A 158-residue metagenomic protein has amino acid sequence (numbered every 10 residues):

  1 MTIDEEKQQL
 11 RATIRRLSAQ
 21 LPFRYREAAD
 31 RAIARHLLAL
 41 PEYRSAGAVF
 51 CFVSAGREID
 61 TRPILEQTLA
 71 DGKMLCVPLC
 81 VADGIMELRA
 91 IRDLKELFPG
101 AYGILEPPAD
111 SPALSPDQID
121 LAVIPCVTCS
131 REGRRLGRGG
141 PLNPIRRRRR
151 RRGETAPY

Functional and structural regions predicted by a protein language model:
T2-Q118: N-terminal active-site beta-alpha-beta segment that forms phosphate/nucleotide-binding and substrate-recognition loops
G84-Y158: Conserved phosphate- and dinucleotide-binding cores of soluble alpha/beta proteins, encompassing both enzyme active
